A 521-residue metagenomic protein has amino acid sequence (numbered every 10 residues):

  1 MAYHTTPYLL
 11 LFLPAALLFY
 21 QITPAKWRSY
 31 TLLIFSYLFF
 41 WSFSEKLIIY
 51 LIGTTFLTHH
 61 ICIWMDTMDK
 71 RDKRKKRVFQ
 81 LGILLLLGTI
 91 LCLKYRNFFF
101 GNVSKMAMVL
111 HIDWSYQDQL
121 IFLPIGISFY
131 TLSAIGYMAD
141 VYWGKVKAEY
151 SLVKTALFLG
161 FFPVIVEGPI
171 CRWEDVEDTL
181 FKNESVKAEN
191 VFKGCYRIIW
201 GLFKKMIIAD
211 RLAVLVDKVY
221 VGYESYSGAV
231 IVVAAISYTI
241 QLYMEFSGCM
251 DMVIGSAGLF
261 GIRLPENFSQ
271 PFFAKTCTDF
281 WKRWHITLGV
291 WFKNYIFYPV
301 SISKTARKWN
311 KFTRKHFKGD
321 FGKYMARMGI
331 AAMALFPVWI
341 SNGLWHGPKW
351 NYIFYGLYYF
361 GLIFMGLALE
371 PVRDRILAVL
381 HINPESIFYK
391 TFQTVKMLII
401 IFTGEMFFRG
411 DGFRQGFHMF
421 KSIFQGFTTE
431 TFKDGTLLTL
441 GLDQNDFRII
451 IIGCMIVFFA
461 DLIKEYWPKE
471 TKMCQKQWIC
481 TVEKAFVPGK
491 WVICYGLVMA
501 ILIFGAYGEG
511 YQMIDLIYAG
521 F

Functional and structural regions predicted by a protein language model:
M1-G520: Membrane-embedded transmembrane alpha-helical bundles that form the catalytic cores of multi-pass lipid-modifying
